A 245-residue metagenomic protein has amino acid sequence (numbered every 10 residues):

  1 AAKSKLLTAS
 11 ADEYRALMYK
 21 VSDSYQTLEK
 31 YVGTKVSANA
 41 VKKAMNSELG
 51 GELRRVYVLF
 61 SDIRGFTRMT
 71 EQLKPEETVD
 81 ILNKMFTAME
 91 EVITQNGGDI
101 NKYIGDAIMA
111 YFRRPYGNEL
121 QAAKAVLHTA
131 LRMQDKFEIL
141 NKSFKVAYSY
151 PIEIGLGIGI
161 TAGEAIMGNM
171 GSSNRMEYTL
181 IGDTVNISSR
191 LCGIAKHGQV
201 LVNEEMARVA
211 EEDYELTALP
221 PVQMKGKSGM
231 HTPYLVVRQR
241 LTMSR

Functional and structural regions predicted by a protein language model:
A1-L53, E138: Regulatory cytosolic signal-relay segments
L28, V32, V36, E48 (+2 more regions): Conserved catalytic/dimerization core of cyclic nucleotide/dinucleotide signaling enzymes
Y31, R55-R68: Catalytic-site or vestigial catalytic-site microsegments of nucleotide-handling domains
V56, F86-P115: Conserved helix-loop-beta segment at the catalytic/binding core of cyclic-nucleotide signaling proteins
N83-G98, N118-I158, D183-T184, S189-C192: Alpha-helical scaffold within the catalytic cores of cyclic-nucleotide enzymes
Y111-Q121, I158-M176, H197-G198: Catalytic strand-loop-helix junctions within cyclic-nucleotide turnover domains
T161-A162, M170, D183-E204: Catalytic/regulatory signature loops of cyclic-dinucleotide turnover enzymes and related class III nucleotidyl cyclases
A165, I194-R245: Cytosolic regulatory/linker segments at or just downstream of nucleotide-handling modules in signal-transduction
